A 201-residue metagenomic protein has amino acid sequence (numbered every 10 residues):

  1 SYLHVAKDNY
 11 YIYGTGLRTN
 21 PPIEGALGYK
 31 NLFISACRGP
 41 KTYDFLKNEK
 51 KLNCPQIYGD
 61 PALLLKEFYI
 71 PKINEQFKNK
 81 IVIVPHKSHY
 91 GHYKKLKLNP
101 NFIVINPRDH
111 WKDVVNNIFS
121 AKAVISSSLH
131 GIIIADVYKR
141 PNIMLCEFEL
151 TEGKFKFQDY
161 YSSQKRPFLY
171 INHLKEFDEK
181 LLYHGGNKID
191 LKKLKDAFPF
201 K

Functional and structural regions predicted by a protein language model:
S1-K201: Active-site anion-handling motifs in enzyme catalytic cores
